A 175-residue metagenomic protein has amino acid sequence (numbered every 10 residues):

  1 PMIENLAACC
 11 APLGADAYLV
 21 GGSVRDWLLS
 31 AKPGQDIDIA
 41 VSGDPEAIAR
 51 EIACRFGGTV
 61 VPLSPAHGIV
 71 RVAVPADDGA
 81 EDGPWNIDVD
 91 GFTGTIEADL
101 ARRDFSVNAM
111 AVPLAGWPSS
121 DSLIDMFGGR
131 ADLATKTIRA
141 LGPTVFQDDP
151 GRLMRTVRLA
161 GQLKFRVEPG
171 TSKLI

Functional and structural regions predicted by a protein language model:
P1-I175: Catalytic cores of the polymerase beta-like nucleotidyltransferase superfamily and closely associated nucleotide
